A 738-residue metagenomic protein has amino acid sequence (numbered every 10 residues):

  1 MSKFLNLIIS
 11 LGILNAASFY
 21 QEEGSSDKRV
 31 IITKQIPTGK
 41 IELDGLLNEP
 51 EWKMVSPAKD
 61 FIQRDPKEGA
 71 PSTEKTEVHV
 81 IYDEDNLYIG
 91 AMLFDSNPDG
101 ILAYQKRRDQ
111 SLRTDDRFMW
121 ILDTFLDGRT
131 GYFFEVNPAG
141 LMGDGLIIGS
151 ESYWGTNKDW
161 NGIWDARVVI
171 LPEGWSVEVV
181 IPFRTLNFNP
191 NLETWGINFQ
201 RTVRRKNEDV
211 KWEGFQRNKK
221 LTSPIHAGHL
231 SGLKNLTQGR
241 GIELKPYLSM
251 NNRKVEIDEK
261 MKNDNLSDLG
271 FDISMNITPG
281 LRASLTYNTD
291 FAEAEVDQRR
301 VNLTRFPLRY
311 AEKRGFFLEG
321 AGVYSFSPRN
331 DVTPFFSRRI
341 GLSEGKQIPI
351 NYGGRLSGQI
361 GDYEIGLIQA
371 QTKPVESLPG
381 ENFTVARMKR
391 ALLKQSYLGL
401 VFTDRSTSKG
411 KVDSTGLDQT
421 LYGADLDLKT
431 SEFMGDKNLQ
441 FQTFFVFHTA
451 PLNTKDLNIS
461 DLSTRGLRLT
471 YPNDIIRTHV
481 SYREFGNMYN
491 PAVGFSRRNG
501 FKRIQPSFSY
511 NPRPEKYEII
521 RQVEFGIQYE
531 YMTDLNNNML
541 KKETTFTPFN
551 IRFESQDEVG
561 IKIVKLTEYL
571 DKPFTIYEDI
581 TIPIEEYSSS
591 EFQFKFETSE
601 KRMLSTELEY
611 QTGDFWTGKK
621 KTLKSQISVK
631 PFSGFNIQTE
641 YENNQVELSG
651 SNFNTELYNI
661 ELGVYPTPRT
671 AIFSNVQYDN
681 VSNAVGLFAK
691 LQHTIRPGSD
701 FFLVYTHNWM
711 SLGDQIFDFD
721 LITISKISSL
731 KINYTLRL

Functional and structural regions predicted by a protein language model:
S2-S10: Sec-dependent signal peptide recognition, specifically the positively charged N-region followed immediately by
A16-A391, G399-L400: Structural preference for beta-rich elements and adjacent junctions enriched in aromatics
T38, E84, T278-G280, D362 (+5 more regions): A generic structural motif
E51-K53, S96-G100, M142, S152-Y153 (+10 more regions): A short local loop/turn or secondary-structure capping micro-motif enriched for an aromatic residue
Y88-G90, S176-V180, K245-Y247, S284-T286 (+15 more regions): Structured core elements
G214-T237, K373-G435, E558-G613, T622 (+1 more regions): Outer-membrane beta-barrel transmembrane domain signature of Gram-negative proteins, especially the mid-to-C-terminal
K262-D264, D268, D272, R282 (+3 more regions): Catalytic-domain carbohydrate-binding cleft regions of carbohydrate-active enzymes
P349, T430-L738: Exposed, low-structure sequence patches enriched in small/polar residues
